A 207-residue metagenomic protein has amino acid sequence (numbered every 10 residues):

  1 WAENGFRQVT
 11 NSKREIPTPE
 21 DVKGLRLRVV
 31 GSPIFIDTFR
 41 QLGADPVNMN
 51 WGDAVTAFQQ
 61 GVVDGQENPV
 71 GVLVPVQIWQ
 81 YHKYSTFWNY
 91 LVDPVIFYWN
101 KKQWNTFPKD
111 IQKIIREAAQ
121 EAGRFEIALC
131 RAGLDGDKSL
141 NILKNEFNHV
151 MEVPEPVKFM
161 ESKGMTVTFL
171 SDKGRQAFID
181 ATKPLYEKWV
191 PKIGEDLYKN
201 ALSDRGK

Functional and structural regions predicted by a protein language model:
W1-K207: N-terminal secretory/targeting leader peptides
